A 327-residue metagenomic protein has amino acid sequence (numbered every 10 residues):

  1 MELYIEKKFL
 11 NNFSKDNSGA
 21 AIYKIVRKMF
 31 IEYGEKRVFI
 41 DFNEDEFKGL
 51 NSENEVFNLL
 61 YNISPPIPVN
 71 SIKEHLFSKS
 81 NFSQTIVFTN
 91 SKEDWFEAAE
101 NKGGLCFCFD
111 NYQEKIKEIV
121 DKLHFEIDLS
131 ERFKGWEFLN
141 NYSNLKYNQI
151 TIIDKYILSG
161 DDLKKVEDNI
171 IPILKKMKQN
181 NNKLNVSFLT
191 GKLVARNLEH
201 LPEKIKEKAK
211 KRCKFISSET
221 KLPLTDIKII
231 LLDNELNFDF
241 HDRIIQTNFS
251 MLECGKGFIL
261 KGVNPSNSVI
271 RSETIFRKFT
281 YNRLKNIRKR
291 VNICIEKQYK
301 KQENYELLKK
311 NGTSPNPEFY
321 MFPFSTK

Functional and structural regions predicted by a protein language model:
M1-D128, N140, E167-K327: PLD/PLD-like phosphodiesterase catalytic module centered on the HKD motif
M1-K8, L145-Y156: Short hydrophobic beta-strand segments
I119, Q149-Y156, D161, N180-N185: Metal-dependent nuclease catalytic core centered on acidic motifs
E131-F138: A short, well-structured juxtamembrane/interface segment
S143, L163-V166: Hydrophobic alpha-helical segments and helix-packing faces
S159-D162, N197-E199: A generic structural signal for short coil/turn motifs at secondary-structure boundaries
